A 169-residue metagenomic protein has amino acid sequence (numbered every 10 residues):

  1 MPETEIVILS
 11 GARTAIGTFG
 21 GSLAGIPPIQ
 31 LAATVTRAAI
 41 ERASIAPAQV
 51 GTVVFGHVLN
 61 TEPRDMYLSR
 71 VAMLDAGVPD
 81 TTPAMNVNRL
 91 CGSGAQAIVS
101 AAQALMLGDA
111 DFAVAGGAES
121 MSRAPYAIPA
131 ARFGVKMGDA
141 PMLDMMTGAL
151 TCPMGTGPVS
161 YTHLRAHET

Functional and structural regions predicted by a protein language model:
M1-I26, A38: Condensing-enzyme catalytic core mediating Claisen C-C bond formation in acyl metabolism
A12-A15, G56-T61, R89-S93, G117-S122: Acidic, glycine-rich active-site loops and adjacent beta-strand->loop/helix elements that engage anionic groups
G20-G21, D65-M66, R123-P129: Short acidic, glycine/serine/threonine-rich loops at helix termini
A39-Q49: Phosphate/pyrophosphate-binding loops at sites that engage ATP/ADP/AMP, CoA/4′-phosphopantetheine, polyphosphate
H57-F112, M142, L150-S160: Conserved catalytic cysteine-centered active-site region of acyl-thioester-dependent Claisen-condensing enzymes
F112-Y161: Flexible glycine-/small-residue-enriched beta->alpha junction loops that bind anionic phosphate/pyrophosphate groups
T162-T169: Conserved small/polar residues in nucleotide/adenosyl-binding loops
